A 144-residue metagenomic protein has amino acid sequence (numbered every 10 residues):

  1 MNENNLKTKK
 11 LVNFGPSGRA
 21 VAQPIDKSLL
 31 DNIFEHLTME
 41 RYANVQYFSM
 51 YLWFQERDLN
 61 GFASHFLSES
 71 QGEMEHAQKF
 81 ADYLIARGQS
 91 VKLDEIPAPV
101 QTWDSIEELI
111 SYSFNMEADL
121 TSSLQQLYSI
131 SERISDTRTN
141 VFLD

Functional and structural regions predicted by a protein language model:
M1-D144: Iron-associated oxidoreductase/ferritin-like identity signal
